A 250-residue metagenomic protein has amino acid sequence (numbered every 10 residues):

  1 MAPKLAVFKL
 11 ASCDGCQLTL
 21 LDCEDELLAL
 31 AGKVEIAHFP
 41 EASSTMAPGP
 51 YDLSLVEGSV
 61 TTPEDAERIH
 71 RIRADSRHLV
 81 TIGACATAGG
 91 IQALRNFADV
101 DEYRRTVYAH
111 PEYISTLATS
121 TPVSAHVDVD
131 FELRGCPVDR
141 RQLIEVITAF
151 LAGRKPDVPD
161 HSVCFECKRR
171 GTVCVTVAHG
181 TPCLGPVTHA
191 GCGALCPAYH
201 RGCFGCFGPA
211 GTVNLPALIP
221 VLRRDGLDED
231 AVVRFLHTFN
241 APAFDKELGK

Functional and structural regions predicted by a protein language model:
M1-L55, V60, E64-A66, H70-H78 (+1 more regions): Iron-sulfur (Fe-S) cluster-binding modules
C85-G90: Short gly/pro/ser/thr-enriched loop/turn and capping motifs at secondary-structure boundaries
A93-L94: Active-site-proximal loop->helix
F97: Rossmann-fold NAD(P)-binding glycine/threonine-rich loop
